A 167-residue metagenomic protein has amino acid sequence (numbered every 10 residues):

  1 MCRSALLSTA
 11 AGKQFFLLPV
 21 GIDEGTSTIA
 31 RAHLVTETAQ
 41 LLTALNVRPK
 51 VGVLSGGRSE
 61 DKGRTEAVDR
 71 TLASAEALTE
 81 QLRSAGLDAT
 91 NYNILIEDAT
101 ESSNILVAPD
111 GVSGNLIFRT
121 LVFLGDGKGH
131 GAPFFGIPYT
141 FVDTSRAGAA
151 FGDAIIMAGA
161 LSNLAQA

Functional and structural regions predicted by a protein language model:
M1-A99, N104, A108, S113-A167: Anion-binding alpha/beta catalytic cores of soluble intermediary-metabolism enzymes, centered on
